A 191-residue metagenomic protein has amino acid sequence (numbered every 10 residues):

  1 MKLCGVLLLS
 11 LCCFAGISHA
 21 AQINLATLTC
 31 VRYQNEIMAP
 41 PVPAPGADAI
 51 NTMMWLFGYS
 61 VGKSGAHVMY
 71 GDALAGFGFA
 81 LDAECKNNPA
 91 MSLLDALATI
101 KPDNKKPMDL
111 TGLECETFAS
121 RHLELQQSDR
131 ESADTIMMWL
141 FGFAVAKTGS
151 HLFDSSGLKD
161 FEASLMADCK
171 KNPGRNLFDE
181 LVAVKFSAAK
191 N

Functional and structural regions predicted by a protein language model:
M1-G5: Positively charged n-region of N-terminal signal peptides that target proteins for export
V6-A15: Bacterial N-terminal signal peptides
G16-A20: Sec/Tat signal peptide C-region and signal peptidase I cleavage site
I23, A39-G112, F118-N191: Compact alpha-helical subdomains of small soluble proteins
